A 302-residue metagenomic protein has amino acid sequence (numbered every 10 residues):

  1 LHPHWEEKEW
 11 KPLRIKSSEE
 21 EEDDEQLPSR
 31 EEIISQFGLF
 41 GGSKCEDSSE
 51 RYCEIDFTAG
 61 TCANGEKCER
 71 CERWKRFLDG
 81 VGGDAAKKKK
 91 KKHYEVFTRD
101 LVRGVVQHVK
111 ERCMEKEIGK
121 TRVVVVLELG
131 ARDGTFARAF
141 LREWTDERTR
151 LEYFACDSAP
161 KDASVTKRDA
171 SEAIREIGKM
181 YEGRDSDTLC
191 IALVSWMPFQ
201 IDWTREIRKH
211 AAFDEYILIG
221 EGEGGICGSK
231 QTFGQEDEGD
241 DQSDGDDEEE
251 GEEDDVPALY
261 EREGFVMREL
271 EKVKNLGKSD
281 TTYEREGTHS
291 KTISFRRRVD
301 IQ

Functional and structural regions predicted by a protein language model:
L1-C113: S-adenosyl-L-methionine
G104-T121, G183-D185: Glycine-rich helix-loop-beta junction characteristic of Rossmann-like nucleotide cofactor-binding loops
V123-R132: Conserved class I S-adenosyl-L-methionine
V124, C190-I191, D214: Conserved acidic residues
D133-D146: Conserved SAM-binding loop of SAM-dependent methyltransferases across substrates and taxa, primarily the Class I
L151-S186, V194-S195: Adenosine-cofactor binding site in Rossmann-like domains, unifying the SAM/SAH pocket of S-adenosylmethionine-dependent
L189-D202: A short SAM/SAH-binding and catalytic strip from SAM-dependent methyltransferases
F199-V299: C-terminal substrate-binding/active-site "lid" region of AdoMet-derived donor-dependent transferases
